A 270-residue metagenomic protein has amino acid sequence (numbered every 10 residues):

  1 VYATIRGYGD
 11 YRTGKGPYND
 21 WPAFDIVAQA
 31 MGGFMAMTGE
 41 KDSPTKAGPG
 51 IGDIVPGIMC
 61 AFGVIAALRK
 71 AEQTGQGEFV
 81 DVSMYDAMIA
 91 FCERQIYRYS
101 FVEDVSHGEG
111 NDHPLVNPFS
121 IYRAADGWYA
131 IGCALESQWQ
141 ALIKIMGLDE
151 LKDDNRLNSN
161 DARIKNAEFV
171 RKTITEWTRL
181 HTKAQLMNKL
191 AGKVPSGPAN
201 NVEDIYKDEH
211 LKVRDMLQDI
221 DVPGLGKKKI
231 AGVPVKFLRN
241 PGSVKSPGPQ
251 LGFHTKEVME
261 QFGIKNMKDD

Functional and structural regions predicted by a protein language model:
V1-Y129, C133-A134, A141: Active-site-adjacent "lid/gating" segments in soluble enzymes
I51, Y129, I174-E176, S243-S246: Active-site rim elements
V55-F62, E136-Q140, E168, A184 (+1 more regions): A structural signal for well-ordered alpha-helical segments within the folded catalytic domains of diverse enzymes
N117-S196: Aromatic-enriched alpha-helical interface/lid elements that frame and gate functional surfaces
D153-K165, N200-E209, M267-D270: Short linear loop/turn motifs
A191-G242: A glycine-rich dinucleotide-binding beta-alpha-beta segment and adjacent secondary-structure elements that constitute
D221-D269: Flexible, small-/acidic-enriched active-site or ligand-binding loops
